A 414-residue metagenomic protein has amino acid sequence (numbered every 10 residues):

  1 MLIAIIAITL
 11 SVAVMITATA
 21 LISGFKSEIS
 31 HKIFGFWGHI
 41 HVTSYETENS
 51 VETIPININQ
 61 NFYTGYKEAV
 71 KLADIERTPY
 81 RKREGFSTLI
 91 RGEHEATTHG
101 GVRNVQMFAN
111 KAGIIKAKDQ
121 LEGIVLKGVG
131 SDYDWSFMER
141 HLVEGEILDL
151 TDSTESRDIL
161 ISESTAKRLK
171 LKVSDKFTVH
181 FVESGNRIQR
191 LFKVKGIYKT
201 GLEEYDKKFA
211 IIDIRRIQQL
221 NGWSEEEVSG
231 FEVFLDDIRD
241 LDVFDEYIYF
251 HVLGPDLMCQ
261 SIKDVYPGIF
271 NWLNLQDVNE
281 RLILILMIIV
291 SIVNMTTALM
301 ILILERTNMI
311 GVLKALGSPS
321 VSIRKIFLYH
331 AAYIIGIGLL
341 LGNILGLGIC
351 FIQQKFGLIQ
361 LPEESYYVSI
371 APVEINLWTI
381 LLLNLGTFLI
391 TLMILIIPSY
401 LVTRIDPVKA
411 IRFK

Functional and structural regions predicted by a protein language model:
M1-L2, D237-V293, L302-L304: Peri-transmembrane interface segments
A13, A20-V125, T151-D152: Hydrophobic, regular-secondary-structure patches
M15-G24, D277, L282-A315, I323-L328 (+1 more regions): A hydrophobic alpha-helix feature that marks transmembrane segments and, especially, their cytosolic C-terminal ends
I124-R168: Short beta-strand boundary microenvironments
L171-Q260: Basic-flanked hydrophobic alpha-helices used for secretion and membrane insertion
M300-L302, M309-Q354: Transmembrane alpha-helical interface segments in multi-pass membrane proteins
K325, L340-L383, I396-R404: Short helix-loop junctions at transmembrane helix boundaries
Y400-K414: Short cytosolic juxtamembrane segments of multi-pass membrane proteins
